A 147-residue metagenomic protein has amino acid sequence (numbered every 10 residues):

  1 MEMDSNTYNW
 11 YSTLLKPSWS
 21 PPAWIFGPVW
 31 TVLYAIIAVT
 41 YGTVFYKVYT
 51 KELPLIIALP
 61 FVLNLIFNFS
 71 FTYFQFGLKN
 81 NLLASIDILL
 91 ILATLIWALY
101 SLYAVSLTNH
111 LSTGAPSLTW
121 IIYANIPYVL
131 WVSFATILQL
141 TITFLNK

Functional and structural regions predicted by a protein language model:
M1-P28, T50-P54: Interfacial loop at the N-terminal end of multi-pass membrane proteins
P21-I36, K79-I91: Membrane-interface loop-to-helix entry segments
V39-T43, F74, A93-V105: Alpha-helical transmembrane segments in multipass membrane proteins, preferentially the mid-helix core
G42-F76: Helix-adjacent hinge/juxtasegments
F61-F71, A84-L99, N125-S133: Hydrophobic alpha-helical segments of small multi-pass membrane proteins
F71-L83, Y103: Membrane-interface helix caps and helix-loop-helix hairpins in membrane proteins
Y100-L130: Interfacial loop-to-transmembrane junctions
I137-K147: Juxtamembrane boundary at the C-terminal end of a transmembrane helix
